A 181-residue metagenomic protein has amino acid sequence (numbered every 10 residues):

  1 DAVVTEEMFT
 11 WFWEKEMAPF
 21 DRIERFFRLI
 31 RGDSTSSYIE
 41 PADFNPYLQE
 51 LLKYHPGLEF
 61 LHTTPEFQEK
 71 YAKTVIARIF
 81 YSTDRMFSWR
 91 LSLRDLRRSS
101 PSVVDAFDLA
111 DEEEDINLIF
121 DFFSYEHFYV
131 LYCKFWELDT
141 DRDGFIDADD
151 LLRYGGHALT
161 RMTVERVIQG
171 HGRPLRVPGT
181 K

Functional and structural regions predicted by a protein language model:
D1-W13, D21-P41, H62-R90, H127-D143 (+1 more regions): Primarily EF-hand calcium-binding motifs
V4-M17, Y38-P65, L91-A106, D115 (+3 more regions): Amphipathic regulatory helices of Ca2+-sensor modules
I76, W89-L96, V104-D111, D115-L152: Core solenoid repeat modules with strong leucine/isoleucine-rich periodicity, prominently canonical LRR arrays but also
